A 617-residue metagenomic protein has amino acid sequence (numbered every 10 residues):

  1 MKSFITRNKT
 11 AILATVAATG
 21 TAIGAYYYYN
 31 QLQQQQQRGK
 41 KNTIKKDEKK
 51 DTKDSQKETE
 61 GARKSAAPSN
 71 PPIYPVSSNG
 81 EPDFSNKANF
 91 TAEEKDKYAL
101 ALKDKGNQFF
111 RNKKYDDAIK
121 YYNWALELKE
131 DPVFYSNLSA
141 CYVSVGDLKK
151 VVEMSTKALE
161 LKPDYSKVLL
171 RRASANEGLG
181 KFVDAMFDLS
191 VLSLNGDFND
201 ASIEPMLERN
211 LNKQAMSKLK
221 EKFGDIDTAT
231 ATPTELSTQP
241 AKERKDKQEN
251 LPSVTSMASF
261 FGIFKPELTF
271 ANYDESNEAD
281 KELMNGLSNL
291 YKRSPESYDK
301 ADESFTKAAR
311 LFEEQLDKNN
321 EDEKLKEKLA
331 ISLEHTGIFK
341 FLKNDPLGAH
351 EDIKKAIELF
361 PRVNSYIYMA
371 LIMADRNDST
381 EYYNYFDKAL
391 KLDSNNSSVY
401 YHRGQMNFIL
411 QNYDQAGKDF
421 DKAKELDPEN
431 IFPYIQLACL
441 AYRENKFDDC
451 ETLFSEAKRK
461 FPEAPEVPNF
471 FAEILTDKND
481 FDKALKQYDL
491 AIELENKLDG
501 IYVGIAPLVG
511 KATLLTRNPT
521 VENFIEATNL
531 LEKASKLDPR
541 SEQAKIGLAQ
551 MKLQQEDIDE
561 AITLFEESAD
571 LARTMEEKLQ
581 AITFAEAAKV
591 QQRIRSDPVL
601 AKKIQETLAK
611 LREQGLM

Functional and structural regions predicted by a protein language model:
M1-M617: Alpha-helical tetratricopeptide repeat
